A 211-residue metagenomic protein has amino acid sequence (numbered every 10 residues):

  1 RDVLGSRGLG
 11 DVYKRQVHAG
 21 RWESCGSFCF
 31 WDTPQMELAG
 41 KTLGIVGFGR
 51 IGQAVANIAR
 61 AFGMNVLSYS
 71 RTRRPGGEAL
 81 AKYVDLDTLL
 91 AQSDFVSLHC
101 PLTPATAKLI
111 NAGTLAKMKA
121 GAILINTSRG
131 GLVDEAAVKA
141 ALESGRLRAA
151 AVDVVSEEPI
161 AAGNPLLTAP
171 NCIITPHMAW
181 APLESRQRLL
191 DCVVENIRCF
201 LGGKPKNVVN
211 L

Functional and structural regions predicted by a protein language model:
R1-Y13: Single conserved hydrophobic/aromatic residue that forms the stacking wall/gate of nucleotide- or nucleobase-binding
F28, P34, S156-L211: C-terminal helix-to-coil terminal segments
C29-A120: Rossmann-like dinucleotide/phosphate-binding beta-alpha-beta segment
M64, A120-A122, G145-A149: A short helix->loop->beta-strand "cap" motif at the edges of active sites that frequently abuts
S93, H99, L142, V193 (+1 more regions): Hydrophobic "lid"/C-terminal helical patch of Rossmann-like NAD(P)-dependent dehydrogenase/epimerase domains
T103-T106, L132-V133, P159, A181: Short glycine-rich, flexible loops that bind phosphorylated cofactors or substrates
I125: Glycine-rich nucleotide-phosphate-binding loops and adjacent flexible coil segments
S128-P170: Rossmann-fold NAD(P)-binding glycine/threonine-rich loop
